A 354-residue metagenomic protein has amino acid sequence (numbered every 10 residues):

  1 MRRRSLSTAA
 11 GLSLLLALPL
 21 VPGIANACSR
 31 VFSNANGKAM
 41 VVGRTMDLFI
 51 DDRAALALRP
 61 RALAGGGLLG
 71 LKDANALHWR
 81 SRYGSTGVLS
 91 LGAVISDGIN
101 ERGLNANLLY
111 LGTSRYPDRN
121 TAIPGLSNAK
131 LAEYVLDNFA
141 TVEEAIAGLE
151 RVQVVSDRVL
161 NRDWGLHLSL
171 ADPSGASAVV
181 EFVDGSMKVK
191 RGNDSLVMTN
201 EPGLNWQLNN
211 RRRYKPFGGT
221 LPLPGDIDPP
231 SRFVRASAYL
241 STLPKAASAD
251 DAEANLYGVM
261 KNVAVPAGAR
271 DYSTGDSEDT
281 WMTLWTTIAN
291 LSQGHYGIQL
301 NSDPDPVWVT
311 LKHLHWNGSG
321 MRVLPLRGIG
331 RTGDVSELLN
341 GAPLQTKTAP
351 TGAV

Functional and structural regions predicted by a protein language model:
R3-L16: N-terminal export leaders
V21-A27: Sec/Tat signal peptide C-region and signal peptidase I cleavage site
A27-I123, S156, P325, V335-N340: A contiguous strand-loop segment
A27-V41, F49, A55, A62 (+5 more regions): C-terminus-biased signal that marks the final domain/tail of proteins
N34-G37, N100-R102, D172-G175, E181-S186 (+2 more regions): Short acidic-glycine loop/turn motifs at beta-strand connectors
V41-G43, N105-L108, S169-A171, V179 (+1 more regions): Structural recognition of the beta-strand scaffold that forms the well-ordered cores of secreted hydrolase catalytic
N120-R158, R162, D251-V259, A267: Proteins synthesized as precursors that undergo proteolytic processing into mature forms
R151-M187: Catalytic cofactor-binding cores of redox enzymes
